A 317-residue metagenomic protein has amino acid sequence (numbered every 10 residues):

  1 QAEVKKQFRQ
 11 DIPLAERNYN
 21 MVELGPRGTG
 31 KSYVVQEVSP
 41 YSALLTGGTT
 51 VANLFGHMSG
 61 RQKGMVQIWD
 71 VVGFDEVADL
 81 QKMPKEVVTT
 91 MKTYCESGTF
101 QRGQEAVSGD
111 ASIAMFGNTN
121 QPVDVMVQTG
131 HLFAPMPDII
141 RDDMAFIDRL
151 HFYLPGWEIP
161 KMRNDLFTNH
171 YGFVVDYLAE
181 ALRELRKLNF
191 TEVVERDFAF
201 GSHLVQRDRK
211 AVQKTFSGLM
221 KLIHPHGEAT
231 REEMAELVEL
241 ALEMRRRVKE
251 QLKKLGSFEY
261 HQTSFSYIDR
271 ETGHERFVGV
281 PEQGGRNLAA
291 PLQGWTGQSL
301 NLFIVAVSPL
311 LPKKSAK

Functional and structural regions predicted by a protein language model:
Q1-Y41: P-loop NTPase catalytic core of nucleic-acid-dependent motor ATPases
Y41-W69: Short glycine-rich substrate-engagement loop in P-loop NTPases that contacts/grips substrate
M58-Q101: Conserved nucleotide-sensing/catalytic segment adjacent to the nucleotide-binding pocket in NTP-handling enzymes
M58-Q62, E96-A111, P135-D143: Conserved Walker
G73-D75, D110-V125, F152: Structural recognition of the conserved hydrophobic beta-strand(s) that form the central parallel beta-sheet of P-loop
Q128-P160: A short helix-turn-beta junction within AAA+ P-loop NTPase domains corresponding to the substrate/partner-engaging
H151-L288: Conserved NTP phosphate-binding and transfer environment spanning the P-loop NTPase/kinase superfamily
L292-K317: Short amphipathic alpha-helical interface segments
